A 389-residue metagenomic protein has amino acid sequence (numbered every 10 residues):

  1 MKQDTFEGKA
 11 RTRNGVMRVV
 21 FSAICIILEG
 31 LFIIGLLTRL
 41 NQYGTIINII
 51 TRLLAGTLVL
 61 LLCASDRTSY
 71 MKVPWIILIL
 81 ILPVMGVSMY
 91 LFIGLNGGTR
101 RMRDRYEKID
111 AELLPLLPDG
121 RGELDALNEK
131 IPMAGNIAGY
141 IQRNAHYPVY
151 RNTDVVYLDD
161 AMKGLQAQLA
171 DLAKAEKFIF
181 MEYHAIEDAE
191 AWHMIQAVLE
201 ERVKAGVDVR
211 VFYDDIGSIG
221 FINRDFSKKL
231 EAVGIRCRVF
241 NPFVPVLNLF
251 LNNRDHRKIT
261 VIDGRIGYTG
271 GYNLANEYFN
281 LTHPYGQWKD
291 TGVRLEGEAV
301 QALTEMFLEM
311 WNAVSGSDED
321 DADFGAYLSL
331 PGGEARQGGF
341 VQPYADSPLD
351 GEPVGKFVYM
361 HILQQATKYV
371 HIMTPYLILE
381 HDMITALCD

Functional and structural regions predicted by a protein language model:
M1-F357, H361, Q365: N-terminal localization/anchoring segments of enzymes in phospholipid and broader phosphate metabolism
P348, P375-Y376: Histidine- and/or cysteine-centered catalytic micro-motif in compact active-site loops
Y376-D389: Helical hairpin unit composed of two closely spaced alpha helices linked by a short loop
